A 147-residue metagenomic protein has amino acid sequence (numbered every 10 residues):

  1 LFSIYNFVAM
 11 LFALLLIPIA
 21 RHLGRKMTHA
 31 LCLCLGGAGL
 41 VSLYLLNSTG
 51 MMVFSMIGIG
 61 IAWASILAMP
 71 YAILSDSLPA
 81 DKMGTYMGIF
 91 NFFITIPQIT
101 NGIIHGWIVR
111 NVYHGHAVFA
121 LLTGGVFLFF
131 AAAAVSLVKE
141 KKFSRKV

Functional and structural regions predicted by a protein language model:
N6-L14, I99: Residue-level signature of mid-helix packing/kink "hotspots" within the transmembrane helices of 12-pass Major
F12-R25, V109: Helix-to-loop junctions at the C-terminal end of transmembrane segments in multipass secondary transporters
C34-N47: C-terminal ends and interior cores of transmembrane alpha-helices in multi-pass membrane transporters/permeases
M51-S65: Hydrophobic core of transmembrane alpha-helices in multi-pass small-molecule transporters, especially MFS/SLC-type
S65-P79: Intracellular juxtamembrane helix-capping segments at the cytosolic ends of symmetry-related transmembrane helices
L78-F90: Loop-to-transmembrane helix entry/capping segments in MFS-fold secondary transporters and related SLC/MFSD carriers
W107-F129: A membrane-interface helix-boundary motif in multi-pass transporters
L122-V147: Multi-pass alpha-helical transporter architecture, strongest for 12-TM Major Facilitator/SLC carriers used
